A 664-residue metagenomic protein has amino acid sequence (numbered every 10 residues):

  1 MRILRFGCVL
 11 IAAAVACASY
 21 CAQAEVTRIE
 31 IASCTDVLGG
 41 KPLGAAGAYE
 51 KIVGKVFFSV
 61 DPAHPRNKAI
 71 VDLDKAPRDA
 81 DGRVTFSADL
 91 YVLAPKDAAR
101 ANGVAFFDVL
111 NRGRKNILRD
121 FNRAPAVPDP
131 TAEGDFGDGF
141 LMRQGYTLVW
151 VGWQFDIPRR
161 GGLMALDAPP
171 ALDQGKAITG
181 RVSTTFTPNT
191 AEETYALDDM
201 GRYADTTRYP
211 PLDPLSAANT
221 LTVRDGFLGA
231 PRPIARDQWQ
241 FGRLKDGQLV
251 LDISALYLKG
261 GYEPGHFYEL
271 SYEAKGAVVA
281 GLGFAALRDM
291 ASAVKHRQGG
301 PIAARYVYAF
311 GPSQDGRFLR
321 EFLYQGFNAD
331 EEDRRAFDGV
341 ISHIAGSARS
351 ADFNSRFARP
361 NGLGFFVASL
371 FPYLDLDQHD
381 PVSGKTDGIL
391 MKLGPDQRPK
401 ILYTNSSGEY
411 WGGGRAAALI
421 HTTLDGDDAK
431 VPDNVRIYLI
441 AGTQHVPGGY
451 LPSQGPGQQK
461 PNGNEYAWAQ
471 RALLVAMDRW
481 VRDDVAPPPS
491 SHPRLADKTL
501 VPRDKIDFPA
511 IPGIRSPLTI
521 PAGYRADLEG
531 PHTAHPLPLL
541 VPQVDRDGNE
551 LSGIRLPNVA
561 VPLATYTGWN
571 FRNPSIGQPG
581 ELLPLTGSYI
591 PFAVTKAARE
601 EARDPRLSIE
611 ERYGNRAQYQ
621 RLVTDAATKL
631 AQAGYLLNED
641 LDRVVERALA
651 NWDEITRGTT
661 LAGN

Functional and structural regions predicted by a protein language model:
M1-F6: Positively charged n-region of N-terminal signal peptides that target proteins for export
G7-A18: Bacterial N-terminal signal peptides
Y20-A24: Sec/Tat signal peptide C-region and signal peptidase I cleavage site
E25-N664: C-terminal His-loop and adjacent cap/lid subdomain of alpha/beta-hydrolase
